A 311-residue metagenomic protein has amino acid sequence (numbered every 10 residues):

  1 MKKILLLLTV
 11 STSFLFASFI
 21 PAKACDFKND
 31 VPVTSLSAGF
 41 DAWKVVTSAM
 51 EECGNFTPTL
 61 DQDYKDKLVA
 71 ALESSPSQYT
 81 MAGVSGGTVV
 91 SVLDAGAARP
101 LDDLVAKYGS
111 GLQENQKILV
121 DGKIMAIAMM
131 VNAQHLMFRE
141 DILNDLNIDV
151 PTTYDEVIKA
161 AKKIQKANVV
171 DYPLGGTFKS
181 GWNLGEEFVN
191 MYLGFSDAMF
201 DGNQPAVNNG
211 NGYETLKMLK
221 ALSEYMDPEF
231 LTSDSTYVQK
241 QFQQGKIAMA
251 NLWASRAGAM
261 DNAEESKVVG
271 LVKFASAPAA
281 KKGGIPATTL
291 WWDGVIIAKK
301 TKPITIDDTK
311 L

Functional and structural regions predicted by a protein language model:
L7, A17-T88, V150, G283: Conserved N-terminal structural module of periplasmic/extracytoplasmic solute-binding proteins
T59-A70, G87, Y154-I158, E229-Q244: Short helix-initiation/N-cap motifs at beta->coil->alpha
A70, Y79, Y108-I142, Y172-P173 (+1 more regions): A structural signal for short loop-to-beta-strand junctions that line the ligand-binding cleft of periplasmic/secreted
G86-A133, D149, I158, L271-A275: Hinge/lid segment of periplasmic solute-binding proteins
R99-N115, F178, F195-L216, A263-K267 (+2 more regions): Short, solvent-exposed loop/beta-turn-alpha elements that line the ligand-binding surface or hinge of extracytoplasmic
M125, Q134, I158-P205, I247: Extracytoplasmic/periplasmic solute-binding protein
D145-L146, E224, A263-L311: Extracytoplasmic/periplasmic substrate-recognition and gating elements
A161-K162, N203-T232: Glycine-centered hinge/linker elements that transmit conformational signals in sensory and ligand-binding systems
